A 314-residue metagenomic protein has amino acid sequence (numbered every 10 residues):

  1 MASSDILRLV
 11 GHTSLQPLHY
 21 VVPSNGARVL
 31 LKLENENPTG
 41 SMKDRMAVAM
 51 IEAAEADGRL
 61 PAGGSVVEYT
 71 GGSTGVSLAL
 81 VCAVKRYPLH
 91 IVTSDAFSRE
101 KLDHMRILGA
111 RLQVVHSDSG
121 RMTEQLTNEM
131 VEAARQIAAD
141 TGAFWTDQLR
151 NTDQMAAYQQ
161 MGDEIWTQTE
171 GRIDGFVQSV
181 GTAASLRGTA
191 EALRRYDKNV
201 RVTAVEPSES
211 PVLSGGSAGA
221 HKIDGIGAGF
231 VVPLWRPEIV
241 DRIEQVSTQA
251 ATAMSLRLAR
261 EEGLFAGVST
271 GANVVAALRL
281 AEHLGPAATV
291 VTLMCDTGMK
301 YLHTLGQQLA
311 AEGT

Functional and structural regions predicted by a protein language model:
M1-T314: PLP-dependent amino-acid enzyme catalytic core
